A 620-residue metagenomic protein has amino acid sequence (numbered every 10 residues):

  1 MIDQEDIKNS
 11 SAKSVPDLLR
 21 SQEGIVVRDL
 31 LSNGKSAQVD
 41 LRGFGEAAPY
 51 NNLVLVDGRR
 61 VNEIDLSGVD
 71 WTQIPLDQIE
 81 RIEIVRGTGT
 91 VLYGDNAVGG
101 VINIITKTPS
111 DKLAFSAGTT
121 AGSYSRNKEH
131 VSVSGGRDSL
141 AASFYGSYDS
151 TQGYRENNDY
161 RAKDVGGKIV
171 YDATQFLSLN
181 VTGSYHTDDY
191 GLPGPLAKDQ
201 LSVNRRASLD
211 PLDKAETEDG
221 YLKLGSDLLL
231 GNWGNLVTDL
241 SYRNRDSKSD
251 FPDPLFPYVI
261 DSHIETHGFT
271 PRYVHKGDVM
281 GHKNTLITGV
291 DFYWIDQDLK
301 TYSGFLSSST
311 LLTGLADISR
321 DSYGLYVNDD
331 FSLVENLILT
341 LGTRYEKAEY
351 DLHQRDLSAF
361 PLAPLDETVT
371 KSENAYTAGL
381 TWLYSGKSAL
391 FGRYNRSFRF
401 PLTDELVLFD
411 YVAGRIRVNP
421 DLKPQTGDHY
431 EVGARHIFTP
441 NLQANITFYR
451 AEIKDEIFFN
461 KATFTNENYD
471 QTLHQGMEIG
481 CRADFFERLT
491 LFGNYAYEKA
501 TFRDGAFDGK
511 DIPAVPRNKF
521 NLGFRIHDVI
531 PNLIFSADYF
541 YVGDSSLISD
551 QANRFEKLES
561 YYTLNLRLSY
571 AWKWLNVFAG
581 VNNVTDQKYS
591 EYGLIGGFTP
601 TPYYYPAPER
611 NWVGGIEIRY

Functional and structural regions predicted by a protein language model:
V15-L18, A37-G43, N52-L55, V69-P75 (+4 more regions): N-terminal periplasmic accessory domains that precede and gate Gram-negative outer-membrane beta-barrel machines
R59-R86, K461: Short acidic/polar hinge/loop motifs at secondary-structure boundaries that mediate gating or recognition
A121-S150, R155-P193, K214-G231, H275 (+4 more regions): Transmembrane beta-barrel wall of Gram-negative outer-membrane proteins
G135, L140, N235-F251, T301 (+8 more regions): Membrane-embedded beta-barrel scaffold of Gram-negative outer-membrane proteins
Y171-D172, S184, V327-D329, G392 (+1 more regions): Conserved C-terminal beta-signal and adjacent last beta-strands/turns of outer-membrane beta-barrel proteins
D189, P195-V203, W294-F305, K347-F360 (+8 more regions): Surface-exposed extracellular loop regions of Gram-negative outer-membrane beta-barrel proteins, predominantly
Y273, M280, V334-L339, K347-A348 (+5 more regions): Gram-negative outer-membrane beta-barrel transporters
I287-S385, F400, F507: Signature of Gram-negative outer-membrane beta-barrel scaffolds
